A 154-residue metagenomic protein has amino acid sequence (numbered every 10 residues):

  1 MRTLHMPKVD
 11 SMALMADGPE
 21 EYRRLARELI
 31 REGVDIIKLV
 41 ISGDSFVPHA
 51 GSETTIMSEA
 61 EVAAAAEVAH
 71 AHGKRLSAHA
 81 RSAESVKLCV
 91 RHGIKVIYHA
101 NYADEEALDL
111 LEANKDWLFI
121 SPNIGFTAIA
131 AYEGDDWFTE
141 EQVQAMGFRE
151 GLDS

Functional and structural regions predicted by a protein language model:
M1-L88: Histidine/acidic-residue-rich, glycine-tolerant segments that coordinate divalent metal ions
L4, Y102-S154: Active-site-adjacent C-terminal substructures of enzyme catalytic domains
K8-A16, P48-E59, I94-V96, G134-D153: Glycine-rich tight-turn/loop motif centered on a GG-T
K38, V96-Y98, S121: Conserved beta-strand positions in the central sheet of alpha/beta enzyme cores
H72-R75, I94, D116-L118: Short glycine/serine/threonine/alanine-rich loop segments
K87-A107: Structural recognition of alpha->loop->beta junctions
